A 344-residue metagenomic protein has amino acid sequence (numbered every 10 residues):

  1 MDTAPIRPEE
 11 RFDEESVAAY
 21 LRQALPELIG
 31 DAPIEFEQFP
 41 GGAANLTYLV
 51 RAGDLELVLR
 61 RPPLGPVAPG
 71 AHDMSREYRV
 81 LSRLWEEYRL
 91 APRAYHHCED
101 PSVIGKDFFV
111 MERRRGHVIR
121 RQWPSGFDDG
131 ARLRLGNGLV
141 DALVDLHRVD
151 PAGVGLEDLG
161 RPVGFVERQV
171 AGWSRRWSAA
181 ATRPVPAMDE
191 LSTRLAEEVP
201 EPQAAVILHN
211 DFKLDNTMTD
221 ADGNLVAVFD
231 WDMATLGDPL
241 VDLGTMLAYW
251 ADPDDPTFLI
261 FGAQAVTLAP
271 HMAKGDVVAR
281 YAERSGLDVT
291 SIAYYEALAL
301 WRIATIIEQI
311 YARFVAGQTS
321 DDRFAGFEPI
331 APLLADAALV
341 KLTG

Functional and structural regions predicted by a protein language model:
M1-G30: Juxta-kinase regulatory segment immediately upstream of eukaryotic protein kinase catalytic domains
P33-I207, D220-G223: ATP-binding pocket architecture of kinase catalytic cores
W85, H147-P151, F229, L247 (+2 more regions): Protein kinase-like catalytic domain
G160-R161, L287-A299: All-alpha amphipathic helical-bundle segments outside canonical DNA-binding/catalytic cores that form hydrophobic
I207-H209, L214: Catalytic-loop of the protein kinase fold
M218-T245: Catalytic activation segment of kinase domains across protein kinase-like and atypical kinase folds
V241-S285, A299-G317: Active-site activation/catalytic loop segments of kinase-like enzymes and analogous catalytic loops in related
L287-S291, T305-G344: Helical subdomain adjoining the active site within ATP-dependent kinase catalytic cores
